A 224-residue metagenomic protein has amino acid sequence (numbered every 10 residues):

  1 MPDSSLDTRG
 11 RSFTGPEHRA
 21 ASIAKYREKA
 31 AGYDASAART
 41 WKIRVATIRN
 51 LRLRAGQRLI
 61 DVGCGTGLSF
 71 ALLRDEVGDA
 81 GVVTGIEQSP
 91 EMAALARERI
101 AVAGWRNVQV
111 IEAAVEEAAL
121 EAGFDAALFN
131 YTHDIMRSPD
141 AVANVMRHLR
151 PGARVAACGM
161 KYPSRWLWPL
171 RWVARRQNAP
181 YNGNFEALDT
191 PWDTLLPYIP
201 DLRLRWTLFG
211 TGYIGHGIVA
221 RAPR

Functional and structural regions predicted by a protein language model:
P2-R52, V173-A174, N178: Conserved class I S-adenosyl-L-methionine
F13, A157-T211: C-terminal alpha-helical "lid/dimerization" subdomain adjacent to the S-adenosyl-L-methionine
I60-V62, T66-E116: Class I SAM-dependent methyltransferase SAM/SAH-binding core
G78, M136-R137, L149-R150: Helix-to-beta-strand junctions that scaffold the AdoMet/dcAdoMet cofactor pocket in Class I SAM-dependent enzymes
E116-A127: A short acidic, Gly/Pro-enriched loop at the edge of an enzyme's catalytic core that lines a small-molecule cofactor
A126-P139: A short SAM/SAH-binding and catalytic strip from SAM-dependent methyltransferases
A141-P151: A short glycine-rich, Lys/Arg-flanked "PGG" loop and its adjoining helix->strand segment in the class I
G215-R224: C-terminal lobe and adjacent flexible extensions of AdoMet/dcAdoMet transferase-like proteins
